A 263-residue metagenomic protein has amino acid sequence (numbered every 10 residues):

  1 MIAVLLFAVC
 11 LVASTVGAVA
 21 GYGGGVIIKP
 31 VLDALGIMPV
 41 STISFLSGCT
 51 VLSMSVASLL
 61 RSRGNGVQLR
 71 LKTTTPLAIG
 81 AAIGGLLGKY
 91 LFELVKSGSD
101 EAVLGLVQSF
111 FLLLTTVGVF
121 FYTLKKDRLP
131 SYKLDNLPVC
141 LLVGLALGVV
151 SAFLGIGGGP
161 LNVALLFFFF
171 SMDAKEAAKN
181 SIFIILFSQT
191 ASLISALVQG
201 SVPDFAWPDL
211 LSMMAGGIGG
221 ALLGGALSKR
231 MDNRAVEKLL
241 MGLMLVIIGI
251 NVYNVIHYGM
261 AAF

Functional and structural regions predicted by a protein language model:
M1-A13, D33-T42, L60-L147, V198-F263: Juxtamembrane transmembrane-helix boundary motif
V16-G25, S151-G159: Short helix-coil transition sites and intra-membrane helix breaks within transmembrane domains of multi-pass
I28-K29, S58-Q68, V150-A152, N162-F167 (+1 more regions): Generic transmembrane alpha-helix signature in multi-pass membrane proteins, especially transporters/channels
I28-T42, L161-E176: Interfacial segments of multi-pass membrane proteins
P39-S47, R70-P76, M172-I182: Membrane-interface alpha-helices at helix entry/exit sites of multi-pass transporters
S47-V51, S181, I185, D209-L210 (+1 more regions): Short hydrophobic/aromatic, small-residue-rich stretches within specific transmembrane helices of secondary active
F110, L114, K179-I194: Hydrophobic alpha-helical transmembrane segments of multi-pass integral membrane proteins, especially transporters
L134-K175: Transmembrane alpha-helical segments that form core, pore/gating elements of small-molecule transporters/exporters
